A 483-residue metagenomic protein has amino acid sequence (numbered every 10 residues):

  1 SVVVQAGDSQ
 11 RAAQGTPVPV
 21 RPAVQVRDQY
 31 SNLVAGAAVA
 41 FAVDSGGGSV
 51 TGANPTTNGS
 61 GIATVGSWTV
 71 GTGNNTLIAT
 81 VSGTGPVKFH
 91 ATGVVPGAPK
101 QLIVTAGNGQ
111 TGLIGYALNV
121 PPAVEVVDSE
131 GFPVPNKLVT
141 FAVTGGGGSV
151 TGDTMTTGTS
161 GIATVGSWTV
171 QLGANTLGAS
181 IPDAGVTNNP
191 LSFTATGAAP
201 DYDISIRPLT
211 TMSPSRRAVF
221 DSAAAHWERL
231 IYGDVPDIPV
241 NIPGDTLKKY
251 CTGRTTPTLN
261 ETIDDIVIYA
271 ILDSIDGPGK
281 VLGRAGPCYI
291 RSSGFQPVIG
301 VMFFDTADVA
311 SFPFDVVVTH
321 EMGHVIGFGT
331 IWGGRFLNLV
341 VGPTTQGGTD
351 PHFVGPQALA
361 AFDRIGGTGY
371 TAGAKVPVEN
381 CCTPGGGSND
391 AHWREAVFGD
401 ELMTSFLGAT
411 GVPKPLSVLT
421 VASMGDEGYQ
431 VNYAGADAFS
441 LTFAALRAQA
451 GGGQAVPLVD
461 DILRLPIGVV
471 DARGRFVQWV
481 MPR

Functional and structural regions predicted by a protein language model:
S1-A199: The feature marks long extracellular or luminal low-complexity segments
A198-T319, H324-R483: Extracellular zinc-dependent metalloprotease catalytic-domain scaffold
